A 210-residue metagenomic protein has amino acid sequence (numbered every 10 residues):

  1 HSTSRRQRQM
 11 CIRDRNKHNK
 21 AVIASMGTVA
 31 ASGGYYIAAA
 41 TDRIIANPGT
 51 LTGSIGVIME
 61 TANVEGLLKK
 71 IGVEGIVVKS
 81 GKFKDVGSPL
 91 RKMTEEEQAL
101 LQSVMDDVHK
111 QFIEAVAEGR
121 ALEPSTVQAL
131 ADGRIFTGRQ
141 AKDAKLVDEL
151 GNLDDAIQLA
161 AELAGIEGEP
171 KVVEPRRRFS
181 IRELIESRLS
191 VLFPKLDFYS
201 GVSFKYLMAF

Functional and structural regions predicted by a protein language model:
H1-I12: Single conserved hydrophobic/aromatic residue that forms the stacking wall/gate of nucleotide- or nucleobase-binding
R15-A24, E118-S125: Short beta-strand/loop segments at the ligand-binding rim of alpha/beta enzyme cores
K17, G165-E167, M208: Extracellular/periplasmic catalytic domains that process cell-envelope and extracellular macromolecules
N19-K84, I157-Q158: Flexible, acidic/glycine-enriched loop-and-adjacent beta/alpha segments that face the extracytoplasmic/periplasmic side
P48, L153-D154, R176: Short secondary-structure boundary segments
E65-K171: Charged, glycine-interspersed solvent-exposed loop segments at helix/strand-loop junctions that cap or gate access
P175-F210: Intrinsic disorder and flexible/low-complexity segments
